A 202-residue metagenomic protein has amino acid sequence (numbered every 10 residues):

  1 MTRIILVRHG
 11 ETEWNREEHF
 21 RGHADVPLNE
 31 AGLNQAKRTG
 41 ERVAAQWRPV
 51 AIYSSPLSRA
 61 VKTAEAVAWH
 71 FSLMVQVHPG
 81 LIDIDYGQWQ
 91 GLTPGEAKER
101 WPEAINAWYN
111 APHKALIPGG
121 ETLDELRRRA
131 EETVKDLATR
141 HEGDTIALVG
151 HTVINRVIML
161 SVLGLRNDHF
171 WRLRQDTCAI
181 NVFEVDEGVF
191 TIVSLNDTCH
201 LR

Functional and structural regions predicted by a protein language model:
T2-I4, E11-L73, V77: Active-site-proximal alpha-helix that buttresses catalytic centers in soluble enzyme cores
G10, T152, T198: Active-site metal-binding loops of divalent metal-dependent hydrolases
E13, R59-V61, D83-D85, I154-R156: Short, active-site-adjacent cap segments at secondary-structure transitions
S54-S55, R128, V149-G150: Short beta-strand scaffold positions
V61, W69-H70, E132-T191: Active-site-adjacent alpha-helix immediately C-terminal to a catalytic or transition-state-stabilizing loop
W69-E131, E184, T191-S194: Phosphate-handling substructures
V193-R202: Acidic, His/Gly-rich catalytic cores of divalent-metal-dependent hydrolytic chemistry
